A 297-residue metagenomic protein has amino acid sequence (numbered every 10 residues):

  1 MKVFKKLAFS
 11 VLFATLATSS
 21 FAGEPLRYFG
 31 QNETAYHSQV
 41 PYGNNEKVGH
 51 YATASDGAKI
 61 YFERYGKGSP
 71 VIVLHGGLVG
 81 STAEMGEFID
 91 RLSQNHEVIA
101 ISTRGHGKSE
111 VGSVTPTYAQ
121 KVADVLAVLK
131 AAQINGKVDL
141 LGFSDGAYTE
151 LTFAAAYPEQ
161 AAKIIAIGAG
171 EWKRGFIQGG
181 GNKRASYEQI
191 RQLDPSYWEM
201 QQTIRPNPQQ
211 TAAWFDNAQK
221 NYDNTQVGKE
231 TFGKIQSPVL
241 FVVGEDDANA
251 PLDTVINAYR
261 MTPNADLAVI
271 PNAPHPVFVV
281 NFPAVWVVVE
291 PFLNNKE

Functional and structural regions predicted by a protein language model:
A58-K108: Conserved HGGG/HGGXW glycine-rich cap/lid loop of the alpha/beta-hydrolase fold
A100-V138: Active-site loop/oxyanion-hole signature of alpha/beta-hydrolase fold enzymes
Y148-A156, A162-D194: Flexible "cap/lid" loop of the alpha/beta hydrolase fold
F215-T231: Active-site nucleophile elbow and catalytic-triad environment of alpha/beta-hydrolase enzymes
I235, F241-V243: Short beta-strand/loop motif that positions the catalytic acidic residue of the alpha/beta-hydrolase fold
D246-A250, H275-P276: Acidic catalytic loop of the alpha/beta-hydrolase fold
R260-P276: Catalytic histidine neighborhood in serine/cysteine hydrolases with alpha/beta-hydrolase-type architecture
P271-E297: Catalytic active-site module of serine/aspartate enzymes centered on a nucleophile-bearing elbow/loop
